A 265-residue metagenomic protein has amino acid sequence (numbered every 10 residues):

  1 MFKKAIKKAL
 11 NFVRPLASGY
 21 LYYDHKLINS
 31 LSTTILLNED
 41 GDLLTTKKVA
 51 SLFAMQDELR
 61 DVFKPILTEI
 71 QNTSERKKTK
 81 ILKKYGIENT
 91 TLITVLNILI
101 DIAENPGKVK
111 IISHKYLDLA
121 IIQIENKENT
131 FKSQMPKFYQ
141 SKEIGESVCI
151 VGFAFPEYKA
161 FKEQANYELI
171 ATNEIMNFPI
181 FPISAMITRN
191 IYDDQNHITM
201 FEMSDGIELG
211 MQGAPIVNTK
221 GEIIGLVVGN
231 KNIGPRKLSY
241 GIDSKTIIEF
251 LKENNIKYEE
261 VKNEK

Functional and structural regions predicted by a protein language model:
K3-K8, K26, L59-T130, K137-Y139: Conserved catalytic-core segment of clan PA serine endopeptidases
F12-K80, K231: Catalytic histidine site
S30-L31, D118, Q212: Beta-rich catalytic cores
I35-L36, G206-V227: Catalytic nucleophile loop of clan PA
L36, K108-I111, I187, I216: Conserved hydrophobic positions within beta-strands
D40-F53, T94-A160, H197, G206 (+1 more regions): Conserved active-site neighborhood of the chymotrypsin/trypsin-like protease fold
L43, S51, V217-K265: C-terminal subregion of chymotrypsin/trypsin-like serine protease catalytic domains
S133-T199, I207-L209, V227-S239: Flexible, gly/ser-rich surface segments that form the specificity/activation loops bordering the active-site cleft
